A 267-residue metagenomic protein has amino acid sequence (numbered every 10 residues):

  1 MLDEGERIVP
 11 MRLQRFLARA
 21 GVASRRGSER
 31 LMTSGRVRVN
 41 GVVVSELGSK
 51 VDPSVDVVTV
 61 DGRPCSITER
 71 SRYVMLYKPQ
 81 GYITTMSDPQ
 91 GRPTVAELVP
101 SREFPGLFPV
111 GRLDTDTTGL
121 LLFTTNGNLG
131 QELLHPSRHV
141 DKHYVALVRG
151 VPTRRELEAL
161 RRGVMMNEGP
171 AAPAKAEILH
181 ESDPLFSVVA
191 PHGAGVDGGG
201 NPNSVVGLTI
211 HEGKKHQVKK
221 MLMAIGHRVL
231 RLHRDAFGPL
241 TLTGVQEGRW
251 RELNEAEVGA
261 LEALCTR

Functional and structural regions predicted by a protein language model:
L2-R267: Basic, flexible Lys/Arg- and Gly-enriched helix-loop patches that mediate nucleic-acid binding at interfaces with rRNA
